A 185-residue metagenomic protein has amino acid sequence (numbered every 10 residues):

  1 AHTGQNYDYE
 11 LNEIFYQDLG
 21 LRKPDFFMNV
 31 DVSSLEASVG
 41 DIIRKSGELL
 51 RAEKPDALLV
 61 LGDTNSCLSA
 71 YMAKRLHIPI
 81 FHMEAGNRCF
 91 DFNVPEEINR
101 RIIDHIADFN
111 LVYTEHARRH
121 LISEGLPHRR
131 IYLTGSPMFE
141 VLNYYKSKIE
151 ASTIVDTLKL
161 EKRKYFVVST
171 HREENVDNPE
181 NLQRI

Functional and structural regions predicted by a protein language model:
A1-H2: N-terminal phosphate-binding or glycine-rich loops at protein starts, especially the Walker A/P-loop of NTPases
Q5-E10, N29, I106-N181: A nucleotide-sugar donor-handling region in carbohydrate enzymes
Y7-R22: N-terminal beta-loop-helix "entrance" segment that forms/cooperates in small-molecule cofactor or anionic ligand
L11-N12, M72, P95, N178-L182: Residues at alpha-helix caps and immediate loop-helix transition turns in enzyme cores, especially N- and C-cap
F15, F27-G125: Active-site and donor-binding regions of nucleotide-sugar-utilizing enzymes
G20-K23, L49-L50, I80-M83, I102-H105 (+3 more regions): Short, surface-exposed linear patches
I42, N181-I185: Hydrophobic alpha-helical membrane-association signature
